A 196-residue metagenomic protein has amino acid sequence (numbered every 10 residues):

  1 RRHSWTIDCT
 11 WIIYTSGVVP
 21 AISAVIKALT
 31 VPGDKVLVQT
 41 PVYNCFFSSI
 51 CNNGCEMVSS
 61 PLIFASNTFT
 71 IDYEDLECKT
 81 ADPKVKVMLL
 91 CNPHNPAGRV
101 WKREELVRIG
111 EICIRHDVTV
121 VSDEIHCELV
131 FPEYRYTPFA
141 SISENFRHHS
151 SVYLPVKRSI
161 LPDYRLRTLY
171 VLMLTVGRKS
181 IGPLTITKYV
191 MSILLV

Functional and structural regions predicted by a protein language model:
R1-E111, E128-L129, R135-F146, S150: Conserved core of the PLP fold type I
I7, V120, I193-L194: Alpha-helix N-cap and coil->helix boundary residues
T30, V107-R108, C127, I160 (+2 more regions): Intrinsically disordered, low-complexity segments enriched in glycine/proline and serine/threonine
N92, V120-V121: Residue-level marker for buried hydrophobic side chains located in beta-strands that build the well-ordered beta-sheet
E124: Walker B catalytic acidic pair
I142-V196: Conserved core segment of the aminotransferase class I/II
